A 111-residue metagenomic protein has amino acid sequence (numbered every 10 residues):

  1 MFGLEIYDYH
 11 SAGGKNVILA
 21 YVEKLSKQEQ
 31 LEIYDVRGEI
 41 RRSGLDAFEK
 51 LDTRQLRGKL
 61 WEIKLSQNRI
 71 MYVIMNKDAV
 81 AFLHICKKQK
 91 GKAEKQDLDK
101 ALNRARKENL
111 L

Functional and structural regions predicted by a protein language model:
M1-Q67, K77-A79, K87-L111: Basic, Lys/Arg-enriched alpha-helical interface segments
I70-V73: Short, surface-exposed beta-strand/loop micro-motifs that present aromatic residues
H84: Short, conserved beta-strand/beta-arch hydrophobic-aromatic motifs that form part of recognition grooves or interface
